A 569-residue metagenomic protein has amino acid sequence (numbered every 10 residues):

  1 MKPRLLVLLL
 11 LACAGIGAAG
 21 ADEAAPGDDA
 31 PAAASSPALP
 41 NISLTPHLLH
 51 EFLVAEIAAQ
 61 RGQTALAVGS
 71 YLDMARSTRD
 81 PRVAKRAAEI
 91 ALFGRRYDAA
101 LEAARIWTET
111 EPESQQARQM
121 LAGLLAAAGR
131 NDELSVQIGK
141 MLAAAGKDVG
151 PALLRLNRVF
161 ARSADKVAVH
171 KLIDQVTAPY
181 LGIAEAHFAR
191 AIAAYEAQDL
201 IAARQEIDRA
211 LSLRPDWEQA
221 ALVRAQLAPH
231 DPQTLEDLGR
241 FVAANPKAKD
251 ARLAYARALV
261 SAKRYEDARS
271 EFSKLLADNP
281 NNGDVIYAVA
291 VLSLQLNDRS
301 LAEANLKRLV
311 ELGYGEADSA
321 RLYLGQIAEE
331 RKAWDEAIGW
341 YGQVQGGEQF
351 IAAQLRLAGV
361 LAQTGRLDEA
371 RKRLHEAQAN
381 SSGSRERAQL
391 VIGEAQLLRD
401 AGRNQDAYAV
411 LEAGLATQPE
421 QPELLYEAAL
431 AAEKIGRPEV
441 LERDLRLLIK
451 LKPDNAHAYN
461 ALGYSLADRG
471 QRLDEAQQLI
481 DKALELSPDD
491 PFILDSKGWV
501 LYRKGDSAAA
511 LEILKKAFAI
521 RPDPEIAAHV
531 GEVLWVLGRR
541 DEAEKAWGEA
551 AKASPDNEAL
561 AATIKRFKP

Functional and structural regions predicted by a protein language model:
M1-L6: Bacterial N-terminal signal peptides that target proteins for export
V7-G15: Bacterial N-terminal signal peptides
A18-A21: Boundary at the C-terminal end of the N-terminal hydrophobic targeting segment
E23, D28-D29: Polybasic, lysine/arginine-rich low-complexity segments
E23, P37-Q63, G69-P569: Alpha-solenoid helical repeat scaffolds
D29-S36: Intrinsically disordered, low-complexity serine/threonine-rich repeat tracts
